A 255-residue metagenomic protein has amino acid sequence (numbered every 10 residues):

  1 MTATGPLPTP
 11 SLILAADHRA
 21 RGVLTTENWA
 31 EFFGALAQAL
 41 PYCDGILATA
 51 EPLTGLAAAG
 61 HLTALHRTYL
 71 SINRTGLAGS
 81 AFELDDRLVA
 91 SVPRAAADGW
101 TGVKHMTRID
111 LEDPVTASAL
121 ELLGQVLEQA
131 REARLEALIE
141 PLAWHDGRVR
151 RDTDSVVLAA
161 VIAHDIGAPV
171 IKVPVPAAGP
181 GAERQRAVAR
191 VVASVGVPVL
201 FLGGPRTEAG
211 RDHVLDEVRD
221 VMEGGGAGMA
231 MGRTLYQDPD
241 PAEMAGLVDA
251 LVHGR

Functional and structural regions predicted by a protein language model:
M1-G22: N-terminal basic, low-complexity leaders that serve as flexible interaction/assembly modules and, when applicable, as
G5, G246-H253: C-terminal amphipathic alpha-helical "assembly" element that mediates oligomerization/partner interfaces or acts as
H18-A20, L24-I46, T54, A58-H61 (+7 more regions): Alpha/beta enzyme core
R211-L215, P239-G246: Histidine/acidic-residue-rich catalytic or RNA/ligand-binding cores of hydrolases and nuclease-related proteins
G226-M244: Substrate-binding cleft of secreted/luminal carbohydrate-active enzymes
